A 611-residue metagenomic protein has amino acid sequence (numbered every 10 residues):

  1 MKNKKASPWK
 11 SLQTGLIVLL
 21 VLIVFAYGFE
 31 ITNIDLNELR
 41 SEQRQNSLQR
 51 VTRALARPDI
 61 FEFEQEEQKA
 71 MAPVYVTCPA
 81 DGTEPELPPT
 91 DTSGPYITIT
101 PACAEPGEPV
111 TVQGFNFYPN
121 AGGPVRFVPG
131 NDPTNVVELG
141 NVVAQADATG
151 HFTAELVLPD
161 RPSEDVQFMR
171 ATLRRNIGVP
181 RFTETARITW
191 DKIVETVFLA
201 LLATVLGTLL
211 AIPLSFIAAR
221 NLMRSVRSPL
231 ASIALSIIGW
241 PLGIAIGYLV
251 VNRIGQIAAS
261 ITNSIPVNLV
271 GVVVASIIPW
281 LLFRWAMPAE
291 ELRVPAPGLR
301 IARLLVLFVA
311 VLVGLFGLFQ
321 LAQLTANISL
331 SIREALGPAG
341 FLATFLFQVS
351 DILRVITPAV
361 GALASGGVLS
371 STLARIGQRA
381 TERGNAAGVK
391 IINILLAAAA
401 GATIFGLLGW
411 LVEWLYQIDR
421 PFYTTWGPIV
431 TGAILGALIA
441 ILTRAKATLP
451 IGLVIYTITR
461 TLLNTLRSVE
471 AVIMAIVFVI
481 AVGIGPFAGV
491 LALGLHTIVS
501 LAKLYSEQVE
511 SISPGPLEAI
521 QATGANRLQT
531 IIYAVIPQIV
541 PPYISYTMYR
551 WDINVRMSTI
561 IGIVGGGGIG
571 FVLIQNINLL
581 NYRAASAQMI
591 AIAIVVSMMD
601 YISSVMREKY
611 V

Functional and structural regions predicted by a protein language model:
M1-I458: N-terminal, non-cleaved signal-anchor transmembrane helix
D35, I212-R220, L324, T372 (+4 more regions): Membrane-spanning helices that line or support transport/gating and their immediate boundary helices in channels
W190-F198, T459-L466, D552, I574: Alpha-helical membrane-interface segments at transmembrane helix boundaries
E195, L199, A203, R354-A359 (+5 more regions): Pore-lining and gate-forming transmembrane alpha-helices of multi-pass membrane transport proteins
A200, T204-I212, F216, R220 (+10 more regions): Hydrophobic positions within alpha-helical transmembrane segments of bacterial inner-membrane proteins
F216, A475-I480, G489, Y546 (+2 more regions): Transmembrane alpha-helix boundary and packing residues in multipass membrane permease domains and related
V274-L282, T357-S371, G432-A437, R444 (+6 more regions): Membrane-cytosol interface at the C-terminal ends of specific transmembrane alpha-helices in multi-pass membrane
I480-G483, L493-G494, D552-I592, K609-V611: Glycine-rich helix-loop "coupling/hinge" segments at transmembrane-helix boundaries in multipass transporters
